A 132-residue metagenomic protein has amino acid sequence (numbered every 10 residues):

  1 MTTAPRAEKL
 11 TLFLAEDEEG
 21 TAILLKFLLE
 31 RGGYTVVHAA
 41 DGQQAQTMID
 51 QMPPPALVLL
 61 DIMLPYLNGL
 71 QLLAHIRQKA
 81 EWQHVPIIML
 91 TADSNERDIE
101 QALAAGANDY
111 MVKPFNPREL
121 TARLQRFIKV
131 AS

Functional and structural regions predicted by a protein language model:
E16: Conserved acidic carboxylate
I23-R31: Charged docking surfaces used in two-component/phosphorelay signaling
H38-L57: Acidic, metal-coordinating helix/loop segments flanking the phosphotransfer/catalytic sites of two-component signaling
D61, T91: Active-site residues of response regulator receiver
P65, Q83, N95, K113-P114: The feature encodes the CheY-like receiver
N108: Short, glycine/charged-rich "phosphate-handling" switch motifs in NTP-dependent and phosphotransfer domains
F115-Q125: C-terminal output helix
